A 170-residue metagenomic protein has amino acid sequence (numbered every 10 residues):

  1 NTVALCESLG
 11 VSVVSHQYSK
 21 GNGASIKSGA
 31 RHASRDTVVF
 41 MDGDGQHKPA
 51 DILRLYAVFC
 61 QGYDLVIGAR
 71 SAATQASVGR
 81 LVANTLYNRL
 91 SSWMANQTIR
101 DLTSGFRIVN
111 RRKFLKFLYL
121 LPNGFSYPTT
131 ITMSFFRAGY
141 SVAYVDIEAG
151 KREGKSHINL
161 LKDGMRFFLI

Functional and structural regions predicted by a protein language model:
N1-S8: Acidic helix N-cap motif at the loop->helix transition within catalytic regions of sugar-transfer enzymes
C6, F59, F135-F136: Hydrophobic residues within well-ordered alpha-helices
L9-G10, A138: Short, structured coil segments at secondary-structure junctions
S12, T98, S141-A143: Conserved beta-strand segments of alpha/beta enzyme cores
V14-H32, T37, P49-F125, T129 (+1 more regions): Acceptor/aglycone-binding surface of glycosyltransferases and processive sugar-polymer synthases
Q46: A short, conserved beta-strand element in the Rossmann-like catalytic core that flanks the donor/metal-binding loop
P128-K151: Short, non-transmembrane cytosolic segments of multipass membrane proteins
